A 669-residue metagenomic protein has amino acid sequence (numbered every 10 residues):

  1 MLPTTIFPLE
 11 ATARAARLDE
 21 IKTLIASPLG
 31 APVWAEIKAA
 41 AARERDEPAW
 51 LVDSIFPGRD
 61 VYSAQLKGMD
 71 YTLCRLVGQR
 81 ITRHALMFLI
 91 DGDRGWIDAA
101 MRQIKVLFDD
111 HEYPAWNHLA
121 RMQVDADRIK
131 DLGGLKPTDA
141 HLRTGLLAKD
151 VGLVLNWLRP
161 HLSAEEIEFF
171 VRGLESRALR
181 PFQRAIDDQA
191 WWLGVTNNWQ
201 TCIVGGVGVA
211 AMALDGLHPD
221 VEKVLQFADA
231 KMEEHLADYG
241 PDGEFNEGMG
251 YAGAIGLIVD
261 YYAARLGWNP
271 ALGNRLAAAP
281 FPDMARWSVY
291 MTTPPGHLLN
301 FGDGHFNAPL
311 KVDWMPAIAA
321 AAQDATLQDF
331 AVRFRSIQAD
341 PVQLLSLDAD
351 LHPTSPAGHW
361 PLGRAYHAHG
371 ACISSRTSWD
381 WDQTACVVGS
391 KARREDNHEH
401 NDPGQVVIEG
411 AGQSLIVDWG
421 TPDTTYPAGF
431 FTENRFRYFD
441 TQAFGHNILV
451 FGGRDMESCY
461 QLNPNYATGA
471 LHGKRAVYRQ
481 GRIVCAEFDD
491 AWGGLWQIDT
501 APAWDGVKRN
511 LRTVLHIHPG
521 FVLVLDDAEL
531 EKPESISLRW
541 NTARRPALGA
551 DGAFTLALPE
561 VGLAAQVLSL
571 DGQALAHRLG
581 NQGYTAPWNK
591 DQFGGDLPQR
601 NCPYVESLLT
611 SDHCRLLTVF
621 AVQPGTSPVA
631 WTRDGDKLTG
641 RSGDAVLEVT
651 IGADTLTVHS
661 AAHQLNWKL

Functional and structural regions predicted by a protein language model:
M1-Q65: Low-complexity, Ser/Thr/Pro/Gly-enriched N-terminal "stalk/linker" regions
M69-R286, M291-P294, H305: Aromatic-lined, polymer-binding surfaces characteristic of secreted/periplasmic polysaccharide-degrading enzymes
L214, Y251-L415, A486-A491, C602 (+2 more regions): Carbohydrate-active enzyme catalytic cores, enriched for enzymes that act on polyanionic acidic polysaccharides
R394-H398, D423, N463: Rossmann-like dinucleotide-binding domain that binds NAD(P)(H)
I416-T421: Catalytic Cys-His active-site segments of thiol-dependent hydrolases/isopeptidases
A428-L669: CBM-like, beta-strand-rich accessory domains located in the C-terminal region of large, secreted polysaccharide-active
